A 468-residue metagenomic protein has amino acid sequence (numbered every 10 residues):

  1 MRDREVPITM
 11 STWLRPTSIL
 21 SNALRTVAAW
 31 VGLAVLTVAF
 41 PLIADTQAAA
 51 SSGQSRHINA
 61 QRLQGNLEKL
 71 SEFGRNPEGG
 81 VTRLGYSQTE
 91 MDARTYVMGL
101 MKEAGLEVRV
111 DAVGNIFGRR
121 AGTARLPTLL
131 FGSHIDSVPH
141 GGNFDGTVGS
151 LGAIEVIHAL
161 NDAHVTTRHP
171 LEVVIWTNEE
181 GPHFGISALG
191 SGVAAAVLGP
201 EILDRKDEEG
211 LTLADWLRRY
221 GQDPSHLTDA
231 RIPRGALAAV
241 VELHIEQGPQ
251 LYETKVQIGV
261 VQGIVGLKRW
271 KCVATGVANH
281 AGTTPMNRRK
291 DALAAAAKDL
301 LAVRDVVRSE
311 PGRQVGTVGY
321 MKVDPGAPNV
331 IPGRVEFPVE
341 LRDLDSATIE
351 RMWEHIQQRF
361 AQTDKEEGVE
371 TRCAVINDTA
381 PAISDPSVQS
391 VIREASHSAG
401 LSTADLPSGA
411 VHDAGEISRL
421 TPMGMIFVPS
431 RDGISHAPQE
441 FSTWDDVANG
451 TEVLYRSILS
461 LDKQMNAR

Functional and structural regions predicted by a protein language model:
A23, V27-P41: Bacterial N-terminal signal peptides
D45-V81, A121, V330: N-terminal hydrophobic or amphipathic helices/low-complexity stretches enriched in small/hydrophobic/Pro/Gly
S55, L63, F73-N76, L129-S133 (+1 more regions): Zn-dependent metallopeptidase/amidohydrolase metal-coordination segment
R75-A121: A non-catalytic alpha/beta surface segment that caps or lines the substrate-entry region of metallo-dependent hydrolase
G85, G319-G326, P338-L344, E370-Q389 (+1 more regions): A short beta-alpha structural unit
F131, H140-E180, K268-A274, H280-V306 (+3 more regions): Alpha-helical metal-binding/catalytic segments enriched in His/Glu/Asp
N178-E179, H183-A347: Midchain, well-structured core segments that form catalytic/ion-binding scaffolds
Q262-I264, H280, T284-E310, T348 (+4 more regions): His/Asp/Glu-rich mid-to-C-terminal helical/loop segments that flank catalytic regions of hydrolases
